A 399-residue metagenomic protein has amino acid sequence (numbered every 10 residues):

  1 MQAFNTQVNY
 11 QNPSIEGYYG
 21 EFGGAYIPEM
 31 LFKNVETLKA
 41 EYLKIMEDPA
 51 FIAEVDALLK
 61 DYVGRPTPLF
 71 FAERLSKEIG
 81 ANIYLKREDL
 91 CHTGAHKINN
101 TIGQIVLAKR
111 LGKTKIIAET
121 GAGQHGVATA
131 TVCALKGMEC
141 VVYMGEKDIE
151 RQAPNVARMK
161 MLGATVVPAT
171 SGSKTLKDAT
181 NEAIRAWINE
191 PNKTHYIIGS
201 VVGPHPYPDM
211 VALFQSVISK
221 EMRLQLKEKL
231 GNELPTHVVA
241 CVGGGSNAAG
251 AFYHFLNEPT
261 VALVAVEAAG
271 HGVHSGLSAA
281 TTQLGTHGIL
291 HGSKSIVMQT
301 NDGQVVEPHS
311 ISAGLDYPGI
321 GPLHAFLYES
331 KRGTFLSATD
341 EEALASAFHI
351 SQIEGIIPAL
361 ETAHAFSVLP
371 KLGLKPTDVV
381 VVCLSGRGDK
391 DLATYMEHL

Functional and structural regions predicted by a protein language model:
F4-G23, E36-K113: Positively charged, low-complexity intrinsically disordered leader regions
T6, G333-I353, T362, F366-P376 (+3 more regions): Non-transmembrane, aqueous-exposed alpha-helical and coiled segments at domain scale
R87-N100, I116-G126, G172-S173, Q215 (+5 more regions): Active-site nucleophile and cofactor-binding loops and adjacent substrate-binding regions of central metabolic enzymes
H92, A108-G145, E233-N247, L263-V266 (+1 more regions): A short, small-residue-rich loop immediately preceding and capping a beta-strand
G94, I98-Q104, A118-K136, E150-A153 (+4 more regions): Short glycine/serine/threonine-rich phosphate/pyrophosphate-binding segments that cradle anionic phosphate groups
I117, H125-A183, H274-G285, D391-H398: Active-site-proximal loop->helix
K177-A186, K193, S200-V261: Glycine-rich ThDP/TPP pyrophosphate-binding loop and its adjacent helix/strand module within ThDP-dependent enzymes
T180-I184, I188-P206, N257-T260, A265-I356 (+1 more regions): Active-site/ligand-binding loops adjacent to catalytic centers
